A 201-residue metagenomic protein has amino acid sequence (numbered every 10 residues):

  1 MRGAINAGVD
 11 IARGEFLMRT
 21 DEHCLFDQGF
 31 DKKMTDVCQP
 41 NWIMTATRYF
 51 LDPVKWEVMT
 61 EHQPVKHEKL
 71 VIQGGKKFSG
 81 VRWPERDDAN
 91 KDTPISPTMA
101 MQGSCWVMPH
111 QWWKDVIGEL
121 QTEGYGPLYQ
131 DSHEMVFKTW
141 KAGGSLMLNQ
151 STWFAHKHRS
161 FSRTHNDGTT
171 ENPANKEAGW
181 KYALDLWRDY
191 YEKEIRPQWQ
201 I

Functional and structural regions predicted by a protein language model:
M1-A12: Glycine-rich, basic loop-to-helix element that forms the pyrophosphate-binding segment of sugar-nucleotide handling
R2, W83-V107: A recurrent flexible, glycine/aromatic-enriched loop bordering the glycosyltransferase active site that acts as
L17: Short aromatic/hydrophobic "clamp" motif used to bind/position activated sugar donors
T20, C24-D27, M108: Hydrophobic/aromatic residue at the end of a short beta strand that borders the catalytic acidic motif
L25, G29-K77: Conserved donor NDP-sugar-binding/catalytic core segment of glycosyltransferases
M34, W106, W112-V116, G124-T152: A short, conserved alpha-helix in the catalytic core of glycosyltransferases
F137, A142-I201: Active-site-adjacent helix/loop segment of glycosyltransferases that harbors family-specific signature motifs
